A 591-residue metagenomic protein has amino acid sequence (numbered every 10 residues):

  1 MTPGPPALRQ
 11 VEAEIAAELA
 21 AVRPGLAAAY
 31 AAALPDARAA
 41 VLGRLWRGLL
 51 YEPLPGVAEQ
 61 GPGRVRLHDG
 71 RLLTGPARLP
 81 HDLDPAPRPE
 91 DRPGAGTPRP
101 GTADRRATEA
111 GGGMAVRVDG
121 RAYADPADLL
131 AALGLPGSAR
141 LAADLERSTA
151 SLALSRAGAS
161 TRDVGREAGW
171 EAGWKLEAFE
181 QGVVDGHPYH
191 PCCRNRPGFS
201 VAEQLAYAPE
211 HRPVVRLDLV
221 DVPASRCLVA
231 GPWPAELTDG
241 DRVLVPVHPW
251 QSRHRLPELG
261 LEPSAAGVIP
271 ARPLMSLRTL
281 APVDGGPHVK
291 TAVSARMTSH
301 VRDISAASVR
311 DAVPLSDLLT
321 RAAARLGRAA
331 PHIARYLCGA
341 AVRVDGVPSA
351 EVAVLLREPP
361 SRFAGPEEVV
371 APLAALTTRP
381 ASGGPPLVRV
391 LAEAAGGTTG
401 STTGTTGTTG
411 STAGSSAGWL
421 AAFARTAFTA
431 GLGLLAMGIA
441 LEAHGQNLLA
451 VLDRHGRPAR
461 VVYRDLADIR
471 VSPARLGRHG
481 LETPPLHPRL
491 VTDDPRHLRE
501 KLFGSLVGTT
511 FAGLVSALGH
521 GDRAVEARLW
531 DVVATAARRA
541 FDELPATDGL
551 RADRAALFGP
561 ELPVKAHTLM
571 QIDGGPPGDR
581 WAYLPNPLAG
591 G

Functional and structural regions predicted by a protein language model:
M1-R425, D453-G591: Nucleotide/phosphate-binding site architecture used for ATP/NTP-dependent chemistry
W419-M437, L441: Conserved kinase catalytic-core helix
H444-Q446: Canonical protein kinase catalytic loop motif
L448-A450: Hydrophobic residue at the +6 position relative to the catalytic HRD Asp in the kinase catalytic loop
